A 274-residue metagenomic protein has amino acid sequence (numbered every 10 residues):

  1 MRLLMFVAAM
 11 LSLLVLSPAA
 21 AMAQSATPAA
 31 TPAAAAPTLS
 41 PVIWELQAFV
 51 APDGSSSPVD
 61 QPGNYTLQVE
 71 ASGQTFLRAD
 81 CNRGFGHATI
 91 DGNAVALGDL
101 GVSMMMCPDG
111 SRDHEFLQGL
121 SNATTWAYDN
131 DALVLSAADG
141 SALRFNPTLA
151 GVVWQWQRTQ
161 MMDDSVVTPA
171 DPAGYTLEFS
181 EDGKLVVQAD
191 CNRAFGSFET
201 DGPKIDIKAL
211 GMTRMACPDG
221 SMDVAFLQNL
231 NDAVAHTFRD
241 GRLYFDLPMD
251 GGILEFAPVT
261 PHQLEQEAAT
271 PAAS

Functional and structural regions predicted by a protein language model:
M1-M5: Positively charged n-region of N-terminal signal peptides that target proteins for export
V7-S17: Bacterial N-terminal signal peptides
S17-S274: Lipid interaction determinants
